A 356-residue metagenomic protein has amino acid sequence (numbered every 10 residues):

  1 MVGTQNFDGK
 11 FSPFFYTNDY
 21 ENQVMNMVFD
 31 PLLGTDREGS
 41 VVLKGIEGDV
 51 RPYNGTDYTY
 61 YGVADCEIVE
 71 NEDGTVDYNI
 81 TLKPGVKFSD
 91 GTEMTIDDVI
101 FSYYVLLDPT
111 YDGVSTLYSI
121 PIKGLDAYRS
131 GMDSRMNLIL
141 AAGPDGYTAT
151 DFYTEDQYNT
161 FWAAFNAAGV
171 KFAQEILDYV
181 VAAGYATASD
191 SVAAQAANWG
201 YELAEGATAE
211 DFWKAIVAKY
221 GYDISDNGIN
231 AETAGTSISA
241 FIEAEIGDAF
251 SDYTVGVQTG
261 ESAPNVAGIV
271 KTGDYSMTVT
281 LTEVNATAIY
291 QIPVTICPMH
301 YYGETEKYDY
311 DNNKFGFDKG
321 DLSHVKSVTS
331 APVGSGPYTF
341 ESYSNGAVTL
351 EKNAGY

Functional and structural regions predicted by a protein language model:
M1-N6, V76-T81, V99-S102, M277-T278 (+2 more regions): Short, well-ordered beta-strand elements
V2-N71: N-terminal lobe/hinge region of extracytoplasmic solute-binding protein
N26, D30, D97-V105, K214 (+2 more regions): Solvent-exposed, polar/charged alpha-helical surfaces in well-ordered, non-transmembrane soluble domains, broadly
M27, Y61-V63, D73-D77, M94 (+4 more regions): Extracytoplasmic
L33-R37, P84-K87, Y104-D112, T282-A286 (+1 more regions): Sec-exported extracytoplasmic/periplasmic mature domains
R37-E38, S225-G228, E232-A267, D274 (+2 more regions): Gly/Pro-rich hinge or "lid" segments in bacterial periplasmic/extracellular proteins
D57, G62-A240: Aromatic- and charge-enriched surface segment that lines or borders ligand/interaction sites
